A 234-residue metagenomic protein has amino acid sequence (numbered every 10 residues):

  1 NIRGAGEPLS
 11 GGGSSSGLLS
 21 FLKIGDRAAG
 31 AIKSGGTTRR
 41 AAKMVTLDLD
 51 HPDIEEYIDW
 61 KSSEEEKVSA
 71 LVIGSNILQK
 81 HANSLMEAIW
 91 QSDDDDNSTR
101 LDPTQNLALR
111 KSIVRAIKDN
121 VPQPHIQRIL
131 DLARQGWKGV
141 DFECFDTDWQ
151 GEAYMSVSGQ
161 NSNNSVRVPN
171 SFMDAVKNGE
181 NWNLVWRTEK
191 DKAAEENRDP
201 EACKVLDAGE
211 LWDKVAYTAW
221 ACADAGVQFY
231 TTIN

Functional and structural regions predicted by a protein language model:
N1-N234: Active-site cavity-forming subdomains of large catalytic enzyme subunits
